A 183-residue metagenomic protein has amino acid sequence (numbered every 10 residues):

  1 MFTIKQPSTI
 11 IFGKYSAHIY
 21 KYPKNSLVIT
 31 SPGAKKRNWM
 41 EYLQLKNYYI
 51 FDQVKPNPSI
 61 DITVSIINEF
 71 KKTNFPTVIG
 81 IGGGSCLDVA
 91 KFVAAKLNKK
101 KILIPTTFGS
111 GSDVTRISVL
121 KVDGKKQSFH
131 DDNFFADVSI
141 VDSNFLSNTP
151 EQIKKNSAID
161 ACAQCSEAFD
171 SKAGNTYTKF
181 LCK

Functional and structural regions predicted by a protein language model:
M1-T77: ATP/NTP phosphate-donor binding region
G13, G84, C162: Short, conserved catalytic/metal-binding motifs centered on acidic residues
I19-Y22, S65, E69, F92 (+2 more regions): Alpha-helical scaffold segments in soluble metabolic enzymes
Y42-K46, K96, S118-V119, K155-S157: Short, solvent-exposed amphipathic alpha-helical segments in soluble enzyme and RNA/protein-processing domains
D61-F145: Glycine/threonine-rich beta-strand-loop-alpha-helix active-site module that forms ligand/phosphate-binding
V122-K183: Carboxylate- and glycine-rich phosphate/diphosphate-binding segment that chelates Mg2+/Mn2+
